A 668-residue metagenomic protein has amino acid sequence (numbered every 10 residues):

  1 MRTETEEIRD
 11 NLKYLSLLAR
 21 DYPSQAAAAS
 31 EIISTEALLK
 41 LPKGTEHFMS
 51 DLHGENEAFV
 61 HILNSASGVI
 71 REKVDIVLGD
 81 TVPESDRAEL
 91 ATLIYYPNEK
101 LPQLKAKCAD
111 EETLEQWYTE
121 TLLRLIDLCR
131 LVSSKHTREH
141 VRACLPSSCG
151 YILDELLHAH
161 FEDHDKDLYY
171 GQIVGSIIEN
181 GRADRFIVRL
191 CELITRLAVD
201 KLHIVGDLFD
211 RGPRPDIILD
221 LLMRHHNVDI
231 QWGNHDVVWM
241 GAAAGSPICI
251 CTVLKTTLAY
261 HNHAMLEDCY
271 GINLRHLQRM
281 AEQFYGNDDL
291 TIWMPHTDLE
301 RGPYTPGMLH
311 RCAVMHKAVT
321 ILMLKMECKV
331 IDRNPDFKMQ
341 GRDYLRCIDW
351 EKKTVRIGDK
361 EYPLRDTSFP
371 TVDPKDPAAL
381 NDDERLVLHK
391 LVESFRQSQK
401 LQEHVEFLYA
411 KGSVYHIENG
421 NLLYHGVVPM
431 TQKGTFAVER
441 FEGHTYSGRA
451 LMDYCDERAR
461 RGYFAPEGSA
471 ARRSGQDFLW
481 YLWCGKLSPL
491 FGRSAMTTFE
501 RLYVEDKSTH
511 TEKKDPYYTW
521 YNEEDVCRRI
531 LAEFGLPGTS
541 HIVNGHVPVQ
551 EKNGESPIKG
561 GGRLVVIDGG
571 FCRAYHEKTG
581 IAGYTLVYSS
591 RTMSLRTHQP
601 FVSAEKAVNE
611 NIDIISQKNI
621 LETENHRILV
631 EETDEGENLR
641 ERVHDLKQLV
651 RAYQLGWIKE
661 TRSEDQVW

Functional and structural regions predicted by a protein language model:
M1-W668: Feature recognizes metal-dependent phosphohydrolase scaffolds
